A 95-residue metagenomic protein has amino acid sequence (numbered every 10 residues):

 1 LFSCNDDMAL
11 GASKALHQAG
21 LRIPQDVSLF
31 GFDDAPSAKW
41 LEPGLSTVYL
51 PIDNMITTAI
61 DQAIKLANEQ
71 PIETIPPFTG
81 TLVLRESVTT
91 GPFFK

Functional and structural regions predicted by a protein language model:
F2-F94: Flexible loop/turn connectors
